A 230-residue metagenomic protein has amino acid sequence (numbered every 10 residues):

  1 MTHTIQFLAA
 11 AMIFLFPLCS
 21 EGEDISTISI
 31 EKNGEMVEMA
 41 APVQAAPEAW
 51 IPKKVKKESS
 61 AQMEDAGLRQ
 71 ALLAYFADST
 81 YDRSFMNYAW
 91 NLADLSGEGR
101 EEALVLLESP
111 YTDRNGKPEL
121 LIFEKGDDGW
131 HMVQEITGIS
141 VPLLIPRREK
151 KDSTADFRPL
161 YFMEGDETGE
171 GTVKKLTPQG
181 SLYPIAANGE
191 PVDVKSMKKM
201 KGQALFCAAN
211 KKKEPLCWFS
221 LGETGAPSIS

Functional and structural regions predicted by a protein language model:
T2-A10: Sec-dependent signal peptide recognition, specifically the positively charged N-region followed immediately by
A9-P17: Bacterial N-terminal signal peptides
F16-Q62, L144-S230: Acidic, small-residue rich beta-repeat scaffolds with periodic aromatic anchors
D78-Y88, I136-P146: Repeat-based blade/solenoid architectures
S79-Y81, S109-N115, E164-E167: Short consensus segments that form the blades of beta-propeller domains, in both extracellular/periplasmic
N91-L95: Calcium-binding motifs, dominated by EF-hand helix-loop-helix domains
S96-E108, K151-F162: Acidic/hydrophobic-patterned starts of short beta strands in beta-sheet-rich repeat architectures
L121-K125: Beta-propeller blade signature
